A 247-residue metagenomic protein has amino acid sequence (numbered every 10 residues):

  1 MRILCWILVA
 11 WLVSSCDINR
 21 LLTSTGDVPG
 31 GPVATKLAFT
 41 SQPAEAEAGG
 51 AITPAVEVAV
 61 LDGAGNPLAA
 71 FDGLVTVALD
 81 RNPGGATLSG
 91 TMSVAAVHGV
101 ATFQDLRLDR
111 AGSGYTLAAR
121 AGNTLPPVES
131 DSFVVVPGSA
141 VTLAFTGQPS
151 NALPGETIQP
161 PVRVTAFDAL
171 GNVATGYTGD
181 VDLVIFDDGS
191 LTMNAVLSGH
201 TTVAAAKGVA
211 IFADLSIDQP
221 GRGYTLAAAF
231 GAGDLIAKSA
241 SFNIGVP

Functional and structural regions predicted by a protein language model:
R2-V9: Sec-dependent signal peptide recognition, specifically the positively charged N-region followed immediately by
L12-S15: C-terminal motif of bacterial Sec signal peptides marking the signal peptidase cleavage site
D17-A69, N82-A86, G114-T116, G122-T175 (+4 more regions): Short S/T/G/P-enriched beta-strand
V75-V77, V181-L183: Short beta-strand elements bearing conserved aromatic residues within extracellular beta-rich modules
S93-V100, T202-V209: Short proline/glycine- and polar residue-rich coil/turn motifs
F103-R110, G208, F212-Q219: Short, hydrophobic beta-strand segments
A119, G208-I211, A228: Terminal helix-to-tail segments of small alpha-helical proteins
